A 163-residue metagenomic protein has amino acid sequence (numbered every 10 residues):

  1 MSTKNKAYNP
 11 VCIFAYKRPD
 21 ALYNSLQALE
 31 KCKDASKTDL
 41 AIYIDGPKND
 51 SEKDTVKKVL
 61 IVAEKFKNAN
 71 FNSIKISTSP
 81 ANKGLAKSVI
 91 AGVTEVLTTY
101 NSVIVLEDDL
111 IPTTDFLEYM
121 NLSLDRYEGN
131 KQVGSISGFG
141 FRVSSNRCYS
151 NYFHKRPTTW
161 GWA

Functional and structural regions predicted by a protein language model:
M1-K31, A35: N-proximal low-complexity "stem/linker" segments adjacent to membrane-targeting elements
C32-S77: Acidic donor-binding segment of Leloir-type glycosyltransferases
P80-K87: A short, glycine-/small-residue-rich helix N-cap motif at loop->alpha-helix starts within glycosyltransferase
I90-S102: Active-site nucleotide-sugar/metal-binding loop of Leloir-type enzymes
Y100-I111: Short beta-strand-to-loop acidic/aromatic patch adjacent to the donor-nucleotide binding site
D115-Y152: Conserved donor NDP-sugar-binding/catalytic core segment of glycosyltransferases
S150-A163: A recurrent flexible, glycine/aromatic-enriched loop bordering the glycosyltransferase active site that acts as
